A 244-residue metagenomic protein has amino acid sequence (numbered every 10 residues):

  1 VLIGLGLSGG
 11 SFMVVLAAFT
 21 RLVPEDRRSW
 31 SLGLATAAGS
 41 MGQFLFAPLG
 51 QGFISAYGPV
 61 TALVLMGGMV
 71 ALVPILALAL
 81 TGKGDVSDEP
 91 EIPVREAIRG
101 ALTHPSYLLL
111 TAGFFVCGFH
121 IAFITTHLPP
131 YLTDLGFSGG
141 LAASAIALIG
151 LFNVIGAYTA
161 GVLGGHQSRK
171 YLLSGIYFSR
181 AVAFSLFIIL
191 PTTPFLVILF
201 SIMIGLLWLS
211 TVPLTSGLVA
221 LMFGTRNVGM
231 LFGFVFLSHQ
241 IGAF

Functional and structural regions predicted by a protein language model:
G9-V23, S210-F223: Intracellular juxtamembrane helix-capping segments at the cytosolic ends of symmetry-related transmembrane helices
R27-A47, F236-F244: Glycine-rich segments within core transmembrane alpha-helices of 12-TM secondary carriers
A35-G82: Helix-loop-helix hairpin linking two adjacent transmembrane segments in secondary transporters
Q43, L209, M222-F244: A late C-terminal transmembrane helix in Major Facilitator Superfamily
V86-L109: Juxtamembrane intracellular "pre-TM" segments in multi-pass secondary transporters
H104-A160: Extracytoplasmic gate region of multi-pass secondary transporters
I149-F152, H166-L218: C-terminal transmembrane helical hairpin of 12-TM major facilitator-type secondary transporters
A157-R169: Helix-to-loop junctions at the C-terminal end of transmembrane segments in multipass secondary transporters
